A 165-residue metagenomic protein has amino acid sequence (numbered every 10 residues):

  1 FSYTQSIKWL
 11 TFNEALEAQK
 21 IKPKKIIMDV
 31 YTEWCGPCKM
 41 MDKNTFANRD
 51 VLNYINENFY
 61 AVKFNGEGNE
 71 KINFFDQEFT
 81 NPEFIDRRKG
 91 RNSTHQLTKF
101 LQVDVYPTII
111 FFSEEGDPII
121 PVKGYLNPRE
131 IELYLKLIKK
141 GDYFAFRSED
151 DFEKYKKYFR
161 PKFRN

Functional and structural regions predicted by a protein language model:
T4-I7, Q102, S113, I119-N165: Non-globular targeting/processing and membrane-anchoring segments
S6-W9, N48-K89: Thiol-based oxidoreductase modules, predominantly thioredoxin-like and allied folds used for disulfide exchange
K8-I26, I55: A short beta-strand-turn-helix
K20-I21, N53-N56, L101-V105: Extracellular/periplasmic catalytic domains that process cell-envelope and extracellular macromolecules
K22-G36, A61: Short active-site neighborhood of thiol/selenol oxidoreductases, capturing the structured segment around
I27, A61, Q96-F100, V105-V122: A short, hydrophobic beta-strand/beta-hairpin element that forms part of a small beta-sheet core
E33, G66-E67, E115, N127: Solvent-exposed coil/turn segments that connect beta secondary-structure elements in extracytoplasmic/periplasmic
K39-K43: Detector for the c-type heme attachment site
